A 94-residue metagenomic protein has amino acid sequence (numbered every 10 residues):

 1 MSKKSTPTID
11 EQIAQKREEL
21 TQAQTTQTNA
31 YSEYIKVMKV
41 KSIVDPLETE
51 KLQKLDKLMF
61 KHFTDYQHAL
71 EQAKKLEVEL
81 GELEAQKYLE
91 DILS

Functional and structural regions predicted by a protein language model:
M1-S2, H68, A85-S94: Compact DNA/chromatin-associated regulatory and scaffold domains in nuclear/nucleoid proteins
M1-S32, T64: Short, charge/polar-rich alpha-helical segments
Q12-Q15, V37, V78, L83: Glycine-centered signal
K16, L20, Q27, S42-D45 (+2 more regions): Short, flexible helical or helix-coil boundary motifs
A23-M59: Extended alpha-helical coiled-coil "stalk/arm" regions that act as elongated linkers or oligomerization scaffolds
Q24-Q27, K54-K87: Amphipathic alpha-helical coiled-coil segments
I35-M38, Y66-Q72, I92: Generic alpha-helical secondary structure signal
